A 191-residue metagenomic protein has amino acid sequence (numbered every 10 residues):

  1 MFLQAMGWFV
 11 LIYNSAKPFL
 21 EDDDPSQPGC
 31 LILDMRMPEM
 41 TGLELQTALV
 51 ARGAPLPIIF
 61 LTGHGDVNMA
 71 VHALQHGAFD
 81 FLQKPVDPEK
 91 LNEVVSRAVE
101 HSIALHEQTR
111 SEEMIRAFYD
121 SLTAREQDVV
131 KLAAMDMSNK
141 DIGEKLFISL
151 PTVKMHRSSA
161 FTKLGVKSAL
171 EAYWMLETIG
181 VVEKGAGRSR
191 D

Functional and structural regions predicted by a protein language model:
L11-C30: Acidic, metal-coordinating helix/loop segments flanking the phosphotransfer/catalytic sites of two-component signaling
N14-S15, T41-T47: Acidic catalytic/metal-coordinating carboxylates
D34, T62: Active-site residues of response regulator receiver
M37: Receiver (REC) domain active-site loop signature in two-component systems and cognate sites in sensor histidine kinases
D66-N68, L82-V95, K145: C-terminal output helix
S138-E171: Recognition helix of helix-turn-helix DNA-binding domains
F161-D191: Basic, Lys/Arg-enriched C-terminal extension of HTH/homeodomain DNA-binding domains
